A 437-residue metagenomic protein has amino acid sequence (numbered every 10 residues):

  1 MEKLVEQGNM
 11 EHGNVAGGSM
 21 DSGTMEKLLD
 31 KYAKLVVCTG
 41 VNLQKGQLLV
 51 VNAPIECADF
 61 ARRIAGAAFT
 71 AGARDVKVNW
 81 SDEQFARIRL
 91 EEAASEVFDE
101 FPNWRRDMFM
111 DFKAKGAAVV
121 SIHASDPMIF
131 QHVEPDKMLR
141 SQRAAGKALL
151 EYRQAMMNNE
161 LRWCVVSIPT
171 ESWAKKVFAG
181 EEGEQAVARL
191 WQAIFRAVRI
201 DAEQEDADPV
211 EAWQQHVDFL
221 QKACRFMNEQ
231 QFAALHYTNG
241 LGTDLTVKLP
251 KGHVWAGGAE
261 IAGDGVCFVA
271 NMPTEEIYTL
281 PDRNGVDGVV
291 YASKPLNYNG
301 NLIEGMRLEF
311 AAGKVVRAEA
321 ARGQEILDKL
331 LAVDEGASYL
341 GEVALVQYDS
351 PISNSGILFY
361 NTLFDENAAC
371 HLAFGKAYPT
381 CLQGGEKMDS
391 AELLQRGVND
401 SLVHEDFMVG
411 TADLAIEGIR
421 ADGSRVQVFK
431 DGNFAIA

Functional and structural regions predicted by a protein language model:
E2, G18-D287, S424, F434-A437: Active-site bordering "gate/hinge" segments that shape substrate access to catalytic or cofactor-binding pockets
E56-C57, S125-P127, T170, G242 (+8 more regions): Short, glycine-/Ser/Thr-/acidic-enriched flexible segments
H132, K176-F178, L302, L330 (+3 more regions): Short conserved micro-motifs at the rims of enzyme active sites and ligand-binding pockets
I277-E335: Long, well-ordered mid-to-C-terminal structural blocks that present hydrophobic/aromatic surfaces
G285-D287, I303-G305, A312-V315, S338-E342 (+3 more regions): Active-site lining segments that contact anionic ligands and/or coordinate catalytic metals
R317-E386: Dual-mode signal for accessory low-complexity, basic/Gly-rich regions
A391-A437: Extended hydrophobic packing segments that form well-structured cores
